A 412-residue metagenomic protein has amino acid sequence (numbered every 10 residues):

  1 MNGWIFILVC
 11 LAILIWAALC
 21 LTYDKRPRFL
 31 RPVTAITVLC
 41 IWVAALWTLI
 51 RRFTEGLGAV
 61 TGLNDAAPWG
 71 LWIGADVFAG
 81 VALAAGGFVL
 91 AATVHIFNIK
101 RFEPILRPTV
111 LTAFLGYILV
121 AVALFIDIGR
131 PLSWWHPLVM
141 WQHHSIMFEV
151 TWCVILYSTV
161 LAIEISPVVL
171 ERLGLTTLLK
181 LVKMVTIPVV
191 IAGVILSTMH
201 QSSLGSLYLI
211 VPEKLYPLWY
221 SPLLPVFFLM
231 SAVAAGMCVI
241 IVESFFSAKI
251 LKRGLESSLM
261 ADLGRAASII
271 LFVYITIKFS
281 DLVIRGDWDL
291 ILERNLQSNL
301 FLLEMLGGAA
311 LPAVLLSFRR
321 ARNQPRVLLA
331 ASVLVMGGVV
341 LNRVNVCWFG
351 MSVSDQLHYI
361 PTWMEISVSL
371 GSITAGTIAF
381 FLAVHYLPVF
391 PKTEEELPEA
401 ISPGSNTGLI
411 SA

Functional and structural regions predicted by a protein language model:
G3-G86, L90, T377, F381 (+1 more regions): N-terminal signal-anchor module of multipass membrane proteins
V9-W16, V77-L90, V150-S166, F227-E243 (+2 more regions): Hydrophobic cores of alpha-helical transmembrane segments in multi-pass inner/ER membrane proteins, independent
Y23, R51-G62, V94-F102, L106 (+3 more regions): Juxtamembrane/interface segments at transmembrane-helix termini
D24-A45, I50, K100-R101, V139-H143 (+3 more regions): Long, contiguous internal "core" modules enriched in hydrophobic/ aromatic residues
A67-L132: Membrane helical hairpin/interfacial module
P137-L138, F349-I366: Short, membrane-exposed interhelical loops at transmembrane-helix boundaries
V327-G337: Central hydrophobic cores of alpha-helical transmembrane segments in multi-pass integral membrane proteins
P391-I410: Short, highly charged, low-complexity non-transmembrane loops/tails of multi-pass membrane proteins
